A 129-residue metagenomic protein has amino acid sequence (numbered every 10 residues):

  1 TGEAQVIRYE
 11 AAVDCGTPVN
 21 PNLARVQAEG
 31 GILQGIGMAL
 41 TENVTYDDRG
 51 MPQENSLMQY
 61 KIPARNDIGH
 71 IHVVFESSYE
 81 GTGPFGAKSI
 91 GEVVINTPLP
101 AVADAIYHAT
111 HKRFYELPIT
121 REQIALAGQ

Functional and structural regions predicted by a protein language model:
T1-Q129: C-terminal catalytic domains of large/alpha subunits in multi-subunit enzymes
